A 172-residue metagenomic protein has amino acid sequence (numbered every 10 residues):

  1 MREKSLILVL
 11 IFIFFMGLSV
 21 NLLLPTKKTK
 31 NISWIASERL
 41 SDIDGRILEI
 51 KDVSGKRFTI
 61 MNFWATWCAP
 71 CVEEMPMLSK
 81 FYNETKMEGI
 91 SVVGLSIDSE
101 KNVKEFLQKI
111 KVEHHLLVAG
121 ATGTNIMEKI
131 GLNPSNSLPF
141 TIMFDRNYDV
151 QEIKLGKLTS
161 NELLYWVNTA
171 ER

Functional and structural regions predicted by a protein language model:
M1-S41, R172: N-terminal targeting signals for export/organelle localization
W34, R57, N136-L138: Short, small/polar residue-rich loop motifs at catalytic or cofactor-binding pockets
S37-T59, M127: A short beta-strand-turn-helix
K51-A69, L78: Short active-site neighborhood of thiol/selenol oxidoreductases, capturing the structured segment around
T66-E73, F140: C-type cytochrome heme c attachment motif
E73-K111, T122-E128: Structural microenvironment flanking redox-active thiols in thiol-disulfide oxidoreductases
K109-V112, A119-N168: Thiol/disulfide oxidoreductase modules built on the thioredoxin-like
